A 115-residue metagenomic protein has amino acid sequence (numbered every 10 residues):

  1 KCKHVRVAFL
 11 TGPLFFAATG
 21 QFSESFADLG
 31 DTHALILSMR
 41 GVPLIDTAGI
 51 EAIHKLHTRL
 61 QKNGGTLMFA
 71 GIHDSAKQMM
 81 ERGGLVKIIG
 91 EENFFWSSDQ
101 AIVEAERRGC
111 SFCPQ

Functional and structural regions predicted by a protein language model:
K1-Q115: Structured cytosolic domains appended to multi-pass membrane proteins
